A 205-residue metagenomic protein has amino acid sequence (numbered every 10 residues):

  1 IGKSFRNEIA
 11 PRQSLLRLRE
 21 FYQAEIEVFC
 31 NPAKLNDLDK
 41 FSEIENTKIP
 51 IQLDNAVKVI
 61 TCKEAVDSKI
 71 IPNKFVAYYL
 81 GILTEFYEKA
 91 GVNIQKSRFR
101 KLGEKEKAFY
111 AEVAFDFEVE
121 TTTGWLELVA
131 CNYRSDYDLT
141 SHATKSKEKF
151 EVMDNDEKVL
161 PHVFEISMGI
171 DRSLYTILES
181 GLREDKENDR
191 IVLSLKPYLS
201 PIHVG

Functional and structural regions predicted by a protein language model:
G2-G205: NTP/phosphate- and nucleic-acid-binding module
